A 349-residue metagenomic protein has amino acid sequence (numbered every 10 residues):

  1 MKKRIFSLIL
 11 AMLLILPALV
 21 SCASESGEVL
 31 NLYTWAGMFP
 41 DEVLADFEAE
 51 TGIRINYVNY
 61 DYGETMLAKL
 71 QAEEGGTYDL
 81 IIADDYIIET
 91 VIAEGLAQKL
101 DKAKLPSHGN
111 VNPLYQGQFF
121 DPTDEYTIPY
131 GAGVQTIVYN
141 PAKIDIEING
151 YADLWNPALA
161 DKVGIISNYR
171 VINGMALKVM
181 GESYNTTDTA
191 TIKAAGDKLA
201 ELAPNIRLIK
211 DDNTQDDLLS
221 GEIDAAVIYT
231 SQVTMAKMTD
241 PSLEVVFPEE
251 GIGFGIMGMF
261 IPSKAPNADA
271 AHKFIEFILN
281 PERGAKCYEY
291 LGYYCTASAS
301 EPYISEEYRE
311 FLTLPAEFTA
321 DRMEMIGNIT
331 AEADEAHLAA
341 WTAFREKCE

Functional and structural regions predicted by a protein language model:
M1-L30, C348-E349: Short, low-complexity disordered leader/linker segments with a strong preference for bacterial N-terminal type II
E25-T90, D216: Early extracytoplasmic/lumenal segment of secretory-pathway proteins
P40-D41, G63, T77-N205, I209-E222: Extracytoplasmic ligand-binding site segments that recognize negatively charged/polar headgroups
N56-V58, R207-I209, E244-V246: General small-molecule cofactor/ligand-binding pocket signal
I88-T90, A225-S242: A ligand-binding cleft/hinge motif common to bilobed small-molecule-binding domains
K193-E201, T239-S263: Periplasmic-binding protein-like
D216, E317-E349: Conserved C-terminal helix/tail region of periplasmic/extracytoplasmic solute-binding proteins
M257, P262-R322: Mature extracytoplasmic/periplasmic domains
